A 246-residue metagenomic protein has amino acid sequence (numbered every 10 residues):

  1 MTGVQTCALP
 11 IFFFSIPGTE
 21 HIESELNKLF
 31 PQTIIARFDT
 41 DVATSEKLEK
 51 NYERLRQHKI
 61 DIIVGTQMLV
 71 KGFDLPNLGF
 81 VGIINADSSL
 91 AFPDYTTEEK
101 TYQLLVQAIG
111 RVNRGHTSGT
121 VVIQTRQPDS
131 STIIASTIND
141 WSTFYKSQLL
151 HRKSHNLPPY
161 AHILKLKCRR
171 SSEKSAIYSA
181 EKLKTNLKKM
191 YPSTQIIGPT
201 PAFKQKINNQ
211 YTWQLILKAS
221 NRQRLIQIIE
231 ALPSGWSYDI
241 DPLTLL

Functional and structural regions predicted by a protein language model:
M1-I177, T185, Q214-L215, Q223 (+2 more regions): Inter-lobe coupling/hinge segments of SF2-like helicase ATPases
D39-T40, T66, G198-T200, I240: Short loop/edge segments at beta-strand edges and connector loops that shape dinucleotide/nucleotide cofactor-binding
F144-S154, M190-F203: Short amphipathic beta-strand starts and helix->beta connectors
S175-I197: Short amphipathic alpha-helix segments
S193-I197, S234-L246: Conserved short beta-strand edge segments in small beta-sheet-based binding/regulatory domains
G198-Q223: Short, intrinsically disordered low-complexity segments
R222-E230: Low-complexity, intrinsically disordered Gly/Pro/Thr-rich segments
